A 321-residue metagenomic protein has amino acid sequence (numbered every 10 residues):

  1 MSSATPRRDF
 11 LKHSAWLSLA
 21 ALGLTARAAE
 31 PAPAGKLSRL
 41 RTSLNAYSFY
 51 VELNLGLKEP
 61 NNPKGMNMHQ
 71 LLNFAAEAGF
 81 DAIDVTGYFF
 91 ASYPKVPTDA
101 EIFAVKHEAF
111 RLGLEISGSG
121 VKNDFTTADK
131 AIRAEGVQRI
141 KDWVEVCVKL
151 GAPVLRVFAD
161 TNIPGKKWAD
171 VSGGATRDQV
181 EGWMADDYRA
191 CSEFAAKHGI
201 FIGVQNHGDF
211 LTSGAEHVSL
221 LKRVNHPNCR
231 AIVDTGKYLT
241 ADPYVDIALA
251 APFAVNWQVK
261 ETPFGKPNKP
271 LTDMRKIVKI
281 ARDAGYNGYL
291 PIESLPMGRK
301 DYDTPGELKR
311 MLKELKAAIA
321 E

Functional and structural regions predicted by a protein language model:
S2-L150, V154, A175-G182, H226 (+5 more regions): N-terminal pre-domain/capping segments
G56, Q179-E181, A185-I280: Acidic/histidine-rich catalytic cores of soluble enzymes
G87-A91, Q205-H207, L295: A short gly/proline-enriched turn/hairpin at secondary-structure junctions
L114, I200, A284-G288: A short helix->loop->beta-strand "cap" motif at the edges of active sites that frequently abuts
C147-G173, H198-H207: Active-site groove signature of glycoside hydrolases
K167, V171-V180, D187: Glycine/proline-rich, positively charged, aromatic-decorated active-site loop/lid region on the catalytic face
N287-L295: Substrate-binding cleft of secreted/luminal carbohydrate-active enzymes
